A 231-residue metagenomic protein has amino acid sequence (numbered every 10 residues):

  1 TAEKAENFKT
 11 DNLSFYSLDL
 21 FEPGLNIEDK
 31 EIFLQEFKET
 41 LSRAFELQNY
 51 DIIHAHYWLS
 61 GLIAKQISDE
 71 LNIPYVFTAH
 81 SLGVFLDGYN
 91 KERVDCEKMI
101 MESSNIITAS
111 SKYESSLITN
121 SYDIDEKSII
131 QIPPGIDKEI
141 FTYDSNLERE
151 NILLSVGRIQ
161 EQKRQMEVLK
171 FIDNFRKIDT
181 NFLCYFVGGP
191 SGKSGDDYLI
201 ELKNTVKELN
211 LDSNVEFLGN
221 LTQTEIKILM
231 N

Functional and structural regions predicted by a protein language model:
T1-Q48: A conserved catalytic-core segment of Leloir-type glycosyltransferases
H54, S103-K112: A short beta-strand/loop micro-motif in the catalytic core of glycosyltransferases that engages the nucleotide-sugar
A55-S60, A79: Short His-centered aromatic/hydrophobic patch
N90-I107: Membrane-proximal helix-turn-helix segments that form the acceptor-binding/catalytic region of lipid-linked
T108, L147-K163, L169-N174, C184-V187: Conserved donor-binding/catalytic core segment of Leloir-type glycosyltransferases
Y113, G135: Carbohydrate-associated surface elements
L183-K203: Glycosyltransferase donor-sugar binding loop
D196-T224: Nucleotide-activated donor-binding/catalytic signature segment of Leloir-type glycosyltransferases, i.e., the conserved
